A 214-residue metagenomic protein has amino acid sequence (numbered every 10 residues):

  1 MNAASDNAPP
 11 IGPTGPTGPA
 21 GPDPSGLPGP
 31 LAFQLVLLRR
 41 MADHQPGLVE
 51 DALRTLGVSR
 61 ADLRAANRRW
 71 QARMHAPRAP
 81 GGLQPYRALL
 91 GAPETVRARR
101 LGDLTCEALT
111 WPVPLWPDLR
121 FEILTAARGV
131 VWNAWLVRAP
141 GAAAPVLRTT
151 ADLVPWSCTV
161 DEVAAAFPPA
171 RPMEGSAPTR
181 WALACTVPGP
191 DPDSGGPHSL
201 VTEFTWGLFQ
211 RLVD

Functional and structural regions predicted by a protein language model:
N2-A182, F204-D214: Short helix/turn-capping signatures at newly exposed starts of structured segments
T186-D214: C-terminal structured interaction module
